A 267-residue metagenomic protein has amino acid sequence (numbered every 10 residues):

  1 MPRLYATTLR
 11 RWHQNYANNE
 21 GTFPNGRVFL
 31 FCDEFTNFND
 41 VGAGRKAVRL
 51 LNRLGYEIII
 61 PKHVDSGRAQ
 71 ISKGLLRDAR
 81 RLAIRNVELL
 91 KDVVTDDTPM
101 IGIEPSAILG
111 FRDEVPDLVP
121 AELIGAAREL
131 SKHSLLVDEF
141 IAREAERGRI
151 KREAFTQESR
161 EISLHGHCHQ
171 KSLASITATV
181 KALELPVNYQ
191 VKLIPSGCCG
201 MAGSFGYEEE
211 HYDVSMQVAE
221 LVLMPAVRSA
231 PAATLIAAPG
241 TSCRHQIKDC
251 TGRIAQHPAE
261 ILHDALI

Functional and structural regions predicted by a protein language model:
M1-I267: Iron-sulfur cluster-binding electron-transfer modules in prokaryotic oxidoreductases
